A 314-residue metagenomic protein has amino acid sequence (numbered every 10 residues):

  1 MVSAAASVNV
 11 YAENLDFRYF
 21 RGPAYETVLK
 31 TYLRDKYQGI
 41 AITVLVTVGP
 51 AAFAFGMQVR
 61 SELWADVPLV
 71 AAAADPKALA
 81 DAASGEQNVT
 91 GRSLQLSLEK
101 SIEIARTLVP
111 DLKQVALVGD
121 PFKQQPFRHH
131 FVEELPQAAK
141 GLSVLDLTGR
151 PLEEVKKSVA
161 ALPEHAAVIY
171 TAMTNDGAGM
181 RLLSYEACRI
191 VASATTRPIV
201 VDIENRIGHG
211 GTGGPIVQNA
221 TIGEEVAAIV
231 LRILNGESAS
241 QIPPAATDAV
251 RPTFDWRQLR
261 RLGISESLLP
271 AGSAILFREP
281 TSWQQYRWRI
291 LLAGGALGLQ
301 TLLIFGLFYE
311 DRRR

Functional and structural regions predicted by a protein language model:
A4-L33, E86-N88, Q114-L117, Q125 (+1 more regions): Short beta-strand elements in bilobed, periplasmic/extracellular small-molecule ligand-binding domains
N14-L79, R181, Y185: Beta-alpha junction/loop-to-helix N-cap segments that form part of ligand/metal-binding clefts
Y37-G49, P68-A72, Q114-G119, S143-D146 (+2 more regions): Periplasmic-binding protein-like
D81-E103, N205-E224: Short beta-strand elements at the ligand-binding edges of bilobed clamshell
T90-P136, P244-W256: An alpha-beta-alpha
N205-F254: Flexible loop/turn connectors
P252-W283: Juxtamembrane amphipathic/hinge helix adjacent to a transmembrane helix
F277-R314: Alpha-helical transmembrane signal-anchor helices
